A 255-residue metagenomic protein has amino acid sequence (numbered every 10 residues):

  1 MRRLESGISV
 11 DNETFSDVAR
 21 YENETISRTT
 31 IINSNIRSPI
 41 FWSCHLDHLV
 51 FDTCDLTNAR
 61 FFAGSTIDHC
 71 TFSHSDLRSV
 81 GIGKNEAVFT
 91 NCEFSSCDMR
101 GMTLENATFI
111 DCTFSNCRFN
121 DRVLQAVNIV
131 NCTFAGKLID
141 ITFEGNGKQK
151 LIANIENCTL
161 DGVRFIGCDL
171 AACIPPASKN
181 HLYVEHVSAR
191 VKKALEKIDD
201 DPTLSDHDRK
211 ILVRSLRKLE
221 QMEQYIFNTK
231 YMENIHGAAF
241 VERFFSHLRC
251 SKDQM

Functional and structural regions predicted by a protein language model:
M1-K193: Tandem repeat scaffolds
A171-M255: Long, ordered, amphipathic alpha-helical scaffolds
